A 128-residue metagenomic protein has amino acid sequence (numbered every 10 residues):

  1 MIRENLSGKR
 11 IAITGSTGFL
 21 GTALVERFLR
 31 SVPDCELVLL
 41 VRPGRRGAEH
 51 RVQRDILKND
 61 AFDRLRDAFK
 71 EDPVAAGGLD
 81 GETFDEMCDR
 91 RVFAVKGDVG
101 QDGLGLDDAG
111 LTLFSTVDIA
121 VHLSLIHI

Functional and structural regions predicted by a protein language model:
M1-G8: A short, basic/flexible loop-to-alpha-helix module at the beginning of a structural domain
I11-F28: N-terminal Rossmann NAD(P)H-binding glycine-rich loop of SDR-like oxidoreductase domains
R30-C35: Conserved S-adenosyl-L-methionine
V38-R90: Glycine-rich phosphate-binding loop and adjoining beta1-alpha1-beta2 segment of Rossmann-like nucleotide-binding folds
G77-V117: Conserved Rossmann-fold cofactor-binding substructure of NAD(P)-dependent oxidoreductases
V117-L123: Rossmann-fold scaffold of SDR-type NAD(P)-dependent oxidoreductases
I126-I128: Conserved small/polar residues in nucleotide/adenosyl-binding loops
